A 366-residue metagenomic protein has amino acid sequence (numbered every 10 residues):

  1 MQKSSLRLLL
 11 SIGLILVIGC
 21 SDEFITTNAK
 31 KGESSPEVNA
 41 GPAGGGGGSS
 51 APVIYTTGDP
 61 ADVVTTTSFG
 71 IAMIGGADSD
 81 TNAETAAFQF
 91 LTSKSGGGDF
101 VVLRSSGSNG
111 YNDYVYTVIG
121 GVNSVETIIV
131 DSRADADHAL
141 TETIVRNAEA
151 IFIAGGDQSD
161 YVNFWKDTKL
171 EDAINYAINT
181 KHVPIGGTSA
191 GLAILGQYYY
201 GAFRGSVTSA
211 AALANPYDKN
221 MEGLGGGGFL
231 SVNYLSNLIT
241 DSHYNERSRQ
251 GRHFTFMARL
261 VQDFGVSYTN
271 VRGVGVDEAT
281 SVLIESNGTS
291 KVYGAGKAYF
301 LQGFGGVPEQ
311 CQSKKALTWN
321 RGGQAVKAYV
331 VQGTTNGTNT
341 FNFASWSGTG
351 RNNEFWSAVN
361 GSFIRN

Functional and structural regions predicted by a protein language model:
M1-L10: Bacterial N-terminal signal peptides that target proteins for export
L9-G19: Bacterial N-terminal signal peptides
V17-V53: Bacterial Sec-dependent N-terminal signal peptides
G41-G97, I119, S206-N366: C-terminal and late-domain segments of enzyme folds
V101-S106: Short internal beta-strands
N109-N163: Substrate-binding cleft of extracellular glycoside hydrolase catalytic domains
I144-N147, D167-K181: Catalytic-core regions built around general acid/base machinery
A154-G155, I178-Y199: Catalytic nucleophile loop
